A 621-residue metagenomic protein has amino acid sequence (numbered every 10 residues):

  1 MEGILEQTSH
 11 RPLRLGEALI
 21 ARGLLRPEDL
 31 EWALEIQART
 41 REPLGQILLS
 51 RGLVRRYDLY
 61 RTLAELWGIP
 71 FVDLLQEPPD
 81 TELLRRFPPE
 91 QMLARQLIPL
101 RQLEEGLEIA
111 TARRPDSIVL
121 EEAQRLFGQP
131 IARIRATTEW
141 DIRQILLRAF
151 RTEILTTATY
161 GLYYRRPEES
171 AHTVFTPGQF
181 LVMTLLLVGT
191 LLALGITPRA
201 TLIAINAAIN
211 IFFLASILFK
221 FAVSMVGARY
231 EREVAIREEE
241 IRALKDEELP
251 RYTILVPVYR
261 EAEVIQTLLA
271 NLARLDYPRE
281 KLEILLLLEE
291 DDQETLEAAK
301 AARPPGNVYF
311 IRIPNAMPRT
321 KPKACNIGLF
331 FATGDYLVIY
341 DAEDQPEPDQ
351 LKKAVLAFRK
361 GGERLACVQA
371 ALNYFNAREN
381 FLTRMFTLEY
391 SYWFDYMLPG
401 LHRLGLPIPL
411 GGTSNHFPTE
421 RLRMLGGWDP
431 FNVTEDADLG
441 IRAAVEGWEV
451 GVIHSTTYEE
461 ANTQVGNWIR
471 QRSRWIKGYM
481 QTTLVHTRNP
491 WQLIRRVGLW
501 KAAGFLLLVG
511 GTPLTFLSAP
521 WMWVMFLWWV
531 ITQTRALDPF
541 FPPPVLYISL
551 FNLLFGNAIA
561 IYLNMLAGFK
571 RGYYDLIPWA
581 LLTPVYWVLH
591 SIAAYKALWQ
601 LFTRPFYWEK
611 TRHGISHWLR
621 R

Functional and structural regions predicted by a protein language model:
M1-A136, W140-R143: Non-catalytic accessory regions
L48, A301-D335, P348-V433, S473-L484: Long helical/loop segments within the catalytic core of UDP-sugar-dependent glycosyltransferases, especially the large
W140-A149, Y163-P167, I217-R251, A262-Y277 (+3 more regions): Juxtamembrane C-terminal module of membrane proteins
Q144-L186: Cytosolic-side membrane-insertion boundary helix
P250-T253, E283, R423, D438: Cell-envelope/extracellular polymer assembly enzymes that use nucleotide-activated donors
A273-A316: Acidic donor-binding segment of Leloir-type glycosyltransferases
D341-Q345, W428-F431, A443: The conserved acidic donor/metal-binding loop of glycosyltransferases
G440-Y458: Catalytic donor-sugar/metal-binding loop of nucleotide-sugar-dependent glycosyltransferases
